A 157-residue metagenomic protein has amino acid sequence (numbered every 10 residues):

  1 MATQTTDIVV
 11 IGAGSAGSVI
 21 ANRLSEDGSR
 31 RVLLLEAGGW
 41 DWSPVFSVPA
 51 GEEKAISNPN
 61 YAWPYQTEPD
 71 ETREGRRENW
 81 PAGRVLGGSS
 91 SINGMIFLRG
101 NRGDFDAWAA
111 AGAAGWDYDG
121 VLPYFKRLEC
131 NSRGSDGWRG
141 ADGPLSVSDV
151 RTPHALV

Functional and structural regions predicted by a protein language model:
T3-T6: Core beta-strand elements of the Rossmann-like FAD/NAD(P) dinucleotide-binding domain in flavoenzyme oxidoreductases
I8-L34: N-terminal Rossmann-like FAD-binding beta1-loop-alpha1 element of flavoenzymes
G14-V19, W40-D41, V85, S89-S90: Gly/Ser/Thr-rich beta-alpha loop segments that engage phosphate groups in nucleotides
D27, F46, F97-L98: Residue-level detector of alpha-helical segments with a strong bias toward transmembrane helices and their helix-loop
R30, A37-L86, W116-D119, P123-Y124: N-terminal FAD cofactor-binding segment of flavoenzymes
E74-V157: Rossmann-like flavin
